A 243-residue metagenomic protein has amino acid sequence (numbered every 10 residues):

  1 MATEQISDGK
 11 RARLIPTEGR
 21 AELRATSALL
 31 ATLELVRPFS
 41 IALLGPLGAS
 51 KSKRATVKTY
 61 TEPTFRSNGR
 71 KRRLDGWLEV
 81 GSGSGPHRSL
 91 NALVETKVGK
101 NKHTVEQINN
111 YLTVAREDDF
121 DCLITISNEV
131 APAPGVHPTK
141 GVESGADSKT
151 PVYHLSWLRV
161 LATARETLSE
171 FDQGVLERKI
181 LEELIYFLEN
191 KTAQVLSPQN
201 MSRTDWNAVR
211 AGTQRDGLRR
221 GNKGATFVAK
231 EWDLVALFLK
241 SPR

Functional and structural regions predicted by a protein language model:
M1-R243: Charged, terminal alpha-helix-loop-beta segments that serve as non-catalytic nucleic-acid engagement and/or assembly
